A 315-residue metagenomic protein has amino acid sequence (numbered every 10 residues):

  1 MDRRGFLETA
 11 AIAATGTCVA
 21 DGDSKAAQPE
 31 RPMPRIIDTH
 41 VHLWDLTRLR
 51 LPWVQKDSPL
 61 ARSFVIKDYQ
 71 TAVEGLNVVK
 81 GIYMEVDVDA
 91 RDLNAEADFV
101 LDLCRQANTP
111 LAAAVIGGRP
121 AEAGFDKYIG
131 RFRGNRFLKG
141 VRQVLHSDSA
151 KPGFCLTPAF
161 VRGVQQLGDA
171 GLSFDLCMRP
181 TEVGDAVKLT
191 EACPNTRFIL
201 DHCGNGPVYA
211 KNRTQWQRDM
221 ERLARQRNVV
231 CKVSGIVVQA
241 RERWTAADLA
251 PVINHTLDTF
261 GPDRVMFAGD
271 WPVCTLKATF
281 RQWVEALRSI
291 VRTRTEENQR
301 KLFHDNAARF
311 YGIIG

Functional and structural regions predicted by a protein language model:
D2-A20, Q28-I37, L60-K80, H255 (+2 more regions): Mid-to-C-terminal alpha-helical segments outside catalytic/metal-binding sites
A27-V54: Replace "His-x-His-based motif
P29, T47, G153-M266: Catalytic pocket-lining loop regions of alpha/beta-barrel enzymes, especially the amidohydrolase/enolase/GH5 lineages
I37-T39, M84, V115, R142 (+3 more regions): Active-site neighborhood of phospho(di)ester-bond hydrolases with catalytic His/Asp-centered motifs
H40, G81, A114, L167 (+4 more regions): Conserved, mostly hydrophobic/aromatic
Q55-T109: Alpha-helical scaffold segments that flank or form the walls of functional sites
R91-E182, K188-T190, V230-I236, R243: Active-site gating/metal-coordination segments in enzymes
L93-A107, P194-L200, V252-D258, W283-I290: Short, electropositive alpha-helical surface patch
